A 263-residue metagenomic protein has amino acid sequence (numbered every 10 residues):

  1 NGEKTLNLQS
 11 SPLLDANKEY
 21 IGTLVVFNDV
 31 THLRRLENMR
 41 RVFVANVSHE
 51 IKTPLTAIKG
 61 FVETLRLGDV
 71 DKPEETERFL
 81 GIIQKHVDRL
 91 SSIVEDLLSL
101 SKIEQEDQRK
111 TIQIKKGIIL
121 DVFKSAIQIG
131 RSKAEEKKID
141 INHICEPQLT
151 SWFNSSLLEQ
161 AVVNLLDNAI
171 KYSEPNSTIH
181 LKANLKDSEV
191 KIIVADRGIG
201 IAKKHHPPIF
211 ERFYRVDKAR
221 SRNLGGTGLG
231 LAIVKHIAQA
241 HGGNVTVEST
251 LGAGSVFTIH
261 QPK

Functional and structural regions predicted by a protein language model:
K85-L90: Short alpha-helical segment of the dimerization/phosphotransfer core of two-component systems
Q105-I112, T150-N154: Conserved micro-motifs of the catalytic ATP-binding
Q113-K116, E135, D140-L149: Conserved catalytic submotifs in the C-terminal HATPase_c
A169-I170: Short helix-loop "hinge" at the ATP-lid/N-box region of the Bergerat-fold HATPase_c
N176-S188: Short beta-strand/loop element within the Bergerat-fold HATPase_c
I201-R215: Short conserved segment of the HATPase_c
G242-G243: Conserved glycine-rich
